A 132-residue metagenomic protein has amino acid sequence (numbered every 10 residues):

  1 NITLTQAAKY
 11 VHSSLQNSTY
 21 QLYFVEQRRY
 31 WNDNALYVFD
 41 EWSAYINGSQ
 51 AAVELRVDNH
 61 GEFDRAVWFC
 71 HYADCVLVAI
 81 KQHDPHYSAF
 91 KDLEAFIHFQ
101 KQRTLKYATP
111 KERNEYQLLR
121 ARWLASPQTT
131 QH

Functional and structural regions predicted by a protein language model:
N1-H12, N114-W123: Long, acidic, intrinsically disordered low-complexity segments
T3-N59, F63-Y72: Metalloprotease/metallohydrolase-associated module, dominated by Zn2+-dependent proteases
I46, A52-H132: Pan-zinc metallopeptidase signature
